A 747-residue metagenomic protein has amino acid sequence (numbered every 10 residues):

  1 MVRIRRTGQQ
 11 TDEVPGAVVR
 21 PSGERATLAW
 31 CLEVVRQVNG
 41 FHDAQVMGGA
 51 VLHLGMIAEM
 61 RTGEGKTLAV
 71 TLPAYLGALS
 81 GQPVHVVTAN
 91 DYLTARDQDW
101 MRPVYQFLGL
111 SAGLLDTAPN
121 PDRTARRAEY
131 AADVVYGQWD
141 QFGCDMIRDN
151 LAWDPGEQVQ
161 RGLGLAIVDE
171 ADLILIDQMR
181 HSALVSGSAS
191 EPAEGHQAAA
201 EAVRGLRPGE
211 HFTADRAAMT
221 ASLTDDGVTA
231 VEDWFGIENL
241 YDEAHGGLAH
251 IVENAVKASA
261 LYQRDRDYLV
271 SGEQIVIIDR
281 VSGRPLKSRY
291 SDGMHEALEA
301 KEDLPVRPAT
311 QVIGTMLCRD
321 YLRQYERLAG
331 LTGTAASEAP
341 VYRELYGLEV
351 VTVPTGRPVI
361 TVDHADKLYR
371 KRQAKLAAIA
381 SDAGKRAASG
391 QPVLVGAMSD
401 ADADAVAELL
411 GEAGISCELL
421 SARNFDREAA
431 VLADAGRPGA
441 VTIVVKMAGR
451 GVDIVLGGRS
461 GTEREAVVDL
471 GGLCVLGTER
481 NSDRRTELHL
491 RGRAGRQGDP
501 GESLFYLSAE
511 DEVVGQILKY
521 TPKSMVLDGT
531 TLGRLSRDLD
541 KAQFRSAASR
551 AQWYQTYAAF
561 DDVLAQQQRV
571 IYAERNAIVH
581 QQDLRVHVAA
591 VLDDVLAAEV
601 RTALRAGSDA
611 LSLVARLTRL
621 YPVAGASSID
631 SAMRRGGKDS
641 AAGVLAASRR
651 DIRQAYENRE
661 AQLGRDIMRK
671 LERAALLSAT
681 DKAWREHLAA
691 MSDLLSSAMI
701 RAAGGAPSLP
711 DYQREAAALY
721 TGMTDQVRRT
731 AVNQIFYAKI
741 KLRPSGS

Functional and structural regions predicted by a protein language model:
M1-M525, A565, A573, A589 (+1 more regions): Conserved P-loop NTPase motor core
L269, E273-V276, S282-S288, Q497 (+2 more regions): Extended, charged helical/alpha-beta scaffold domains that provide interaction surfaces
